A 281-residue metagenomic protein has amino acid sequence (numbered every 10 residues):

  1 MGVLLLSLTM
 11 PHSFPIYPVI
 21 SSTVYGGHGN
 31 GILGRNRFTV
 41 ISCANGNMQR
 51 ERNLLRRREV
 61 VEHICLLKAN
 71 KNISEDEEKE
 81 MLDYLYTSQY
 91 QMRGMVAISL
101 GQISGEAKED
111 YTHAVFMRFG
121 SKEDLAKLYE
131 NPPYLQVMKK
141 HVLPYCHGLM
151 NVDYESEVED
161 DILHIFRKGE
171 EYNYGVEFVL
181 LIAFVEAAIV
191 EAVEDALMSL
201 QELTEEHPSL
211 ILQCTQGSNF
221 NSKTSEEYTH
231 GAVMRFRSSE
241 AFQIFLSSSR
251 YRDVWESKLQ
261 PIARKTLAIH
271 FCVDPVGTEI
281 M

Functional and structural regions predicted by a protein language model:
G2-F116, G120-E130, P144-D253, R264-M281: Short S/T/G/P-rich N-terminal loop/turn motif that feeds into the first structured element of a domain
L135-M138: N-terminal soluble domains immediately following signal/targeting peptides that reside in extracytoplasmic
